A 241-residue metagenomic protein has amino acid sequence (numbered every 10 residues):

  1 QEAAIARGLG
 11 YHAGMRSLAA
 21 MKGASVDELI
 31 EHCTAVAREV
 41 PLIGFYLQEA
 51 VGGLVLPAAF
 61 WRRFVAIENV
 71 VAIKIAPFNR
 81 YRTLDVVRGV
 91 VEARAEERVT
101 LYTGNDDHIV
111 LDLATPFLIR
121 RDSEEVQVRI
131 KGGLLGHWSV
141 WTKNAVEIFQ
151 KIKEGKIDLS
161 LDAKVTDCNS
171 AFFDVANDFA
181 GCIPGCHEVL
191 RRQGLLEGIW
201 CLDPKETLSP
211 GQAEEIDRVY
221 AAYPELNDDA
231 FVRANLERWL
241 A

Functional and structural regions predicted by a protein language model:
Q1-A58, K205-L208, A230-L240: Active-site beta->alpha loop and helix N-cap motifs at the rims of alpha/beta catalytic domains
Q1-R7, A13, K22, F78 (+3 more regions): Helix-coil boundary/capping segments in enzymes
A4-G8, E31-T34, R38, R62 (+4 more regions): Replace "anionic and nucleotidyl ligands
A35-R38, G44, Q48-C182: Catalytic alpha/beta core domains of metabolic enzymes, predominantly
N169-A241: C-terminal extensions of enzymes
